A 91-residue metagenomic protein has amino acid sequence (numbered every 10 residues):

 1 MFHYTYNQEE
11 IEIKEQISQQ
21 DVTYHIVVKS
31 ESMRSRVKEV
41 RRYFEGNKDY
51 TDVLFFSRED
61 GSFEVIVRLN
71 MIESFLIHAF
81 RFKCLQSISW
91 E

Functional and structural regions predicted by a protein language model:
M1-Q16: Short, charged/polar N-terminal "headpieces" of proteins
F2-Y4, V28-D49: Short amphipathic alpha-helix segments
I11, E31-M33, I72-S74: Generic "edge-of-domain/loop-turn" microfeature
I11, Q19-V22, R81-S87: Inter-domain helical "communication" segments and dimerization helices that couple sensory or membrane-embedded modules
E12-S18, K48-R58: Short, flexible, solvent-exposed loop/turn segments with mixed acidic/basic and small polar residues
I13-E31: Short glycine-/aliphatic-rich beta-strand segments at the starts of folded cytosolic domains
V53-E91: Short, compact, well-ordered microdomains
